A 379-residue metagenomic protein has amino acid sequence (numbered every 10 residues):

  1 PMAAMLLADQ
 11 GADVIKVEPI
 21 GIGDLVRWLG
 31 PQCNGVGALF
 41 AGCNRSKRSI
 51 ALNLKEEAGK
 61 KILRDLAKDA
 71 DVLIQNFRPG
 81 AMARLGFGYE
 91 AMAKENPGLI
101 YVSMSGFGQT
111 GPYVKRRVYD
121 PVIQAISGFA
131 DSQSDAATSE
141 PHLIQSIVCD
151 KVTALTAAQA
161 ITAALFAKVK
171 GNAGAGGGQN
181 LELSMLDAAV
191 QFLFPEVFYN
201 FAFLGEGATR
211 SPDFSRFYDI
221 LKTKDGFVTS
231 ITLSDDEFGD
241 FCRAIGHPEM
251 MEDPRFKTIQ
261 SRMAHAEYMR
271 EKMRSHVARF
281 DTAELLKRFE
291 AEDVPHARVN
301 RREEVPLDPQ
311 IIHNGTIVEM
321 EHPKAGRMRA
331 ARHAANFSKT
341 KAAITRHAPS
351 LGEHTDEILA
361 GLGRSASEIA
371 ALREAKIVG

Functional and structural regions predicted by a protein language model:
P1-G176, N200, L204, S350 (+1 more regions): N-terminal helix-loop segment corresponding to the beta1-alpha1 unit of nucleotide/adenylate-binding folds
W28-G30, Y199-A208, D308-H322: Short, surface-exposed loop/helix-turn segments at secondary-structure junctions that function as lids/hinges flanking
F40, A208-D213, Y218-D219, A325-M328 (+1 more regions): Short Gly/Pro-enriched turn/cap motifs at secondary-structure boundaries
A167-S184, A188-A244, D253: Active-site-lining helix/loop region of Rossmann-like oxidoreductase modules
P212, R216-E292, H296: Aromatic-enriched alpha-helical interface/lid elements that frame and gate functional surfaces
E252-R262, N300-L307, E368-G379: Short linear loop/turn motifs
A291-T345: A glycine-rich dinucleotide-binding beta-alpha-beta segment and adjacent secondary-structure elements that constitute
A325-A371: Flexible, small-/acidic-enriched active-site or ligand-binding loops
